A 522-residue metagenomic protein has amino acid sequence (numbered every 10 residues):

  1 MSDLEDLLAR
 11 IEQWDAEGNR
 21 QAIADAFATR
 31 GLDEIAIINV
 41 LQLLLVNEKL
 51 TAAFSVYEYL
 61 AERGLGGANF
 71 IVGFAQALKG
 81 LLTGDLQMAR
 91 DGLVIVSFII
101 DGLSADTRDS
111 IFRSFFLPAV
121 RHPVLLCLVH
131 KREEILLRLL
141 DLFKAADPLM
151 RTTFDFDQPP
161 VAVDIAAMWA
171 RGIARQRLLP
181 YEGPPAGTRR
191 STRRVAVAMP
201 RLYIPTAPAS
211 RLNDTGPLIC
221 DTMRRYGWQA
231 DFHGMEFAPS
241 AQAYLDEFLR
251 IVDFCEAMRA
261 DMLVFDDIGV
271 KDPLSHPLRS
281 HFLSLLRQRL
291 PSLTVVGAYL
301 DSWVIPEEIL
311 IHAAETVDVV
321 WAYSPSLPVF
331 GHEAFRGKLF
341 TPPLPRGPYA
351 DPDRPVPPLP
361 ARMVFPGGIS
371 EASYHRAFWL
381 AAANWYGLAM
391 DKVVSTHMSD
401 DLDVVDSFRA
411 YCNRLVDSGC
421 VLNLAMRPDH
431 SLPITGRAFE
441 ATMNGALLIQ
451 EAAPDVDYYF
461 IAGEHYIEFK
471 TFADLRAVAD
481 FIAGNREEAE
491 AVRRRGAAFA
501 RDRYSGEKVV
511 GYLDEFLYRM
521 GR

Functional and structural regions predicted by a protein language model:
M1-L7, R30-I38, L65-F74, F112-A119: Generic helix N-cap/helix-start motif at coil->alpha-helix transitions
W14, L44, Q76, G80-T83 (+1 more regions): Residue at a conserved register position within TPR or TPR-like alpha-solenoid repeats
N19-T29, T51-E62, L86-I100, K131-D147: Alpha-helical repeat scaffolds
P159-R250, D267-K271, S275-H281, I305 (+2 more regions): Nucleotide-sugar donor-binding catalytic core of glycosyltransferases
Y226, A483-L517: A charged, aromatic-enriched C-terminal amphipathic alpha-helix characteristic of glycosyltransferases across folds
C255, R259-L263: Proline-aspartate-enriched helix->loop->beta-strand connector
L286-S302, W321: Active-site proximal beta-strand in glycosyltransferases
Y466-F472, F481-R486: Conserved acidic donor-binding segment of nucleotide-sugar-dependent glycosyltransferases
